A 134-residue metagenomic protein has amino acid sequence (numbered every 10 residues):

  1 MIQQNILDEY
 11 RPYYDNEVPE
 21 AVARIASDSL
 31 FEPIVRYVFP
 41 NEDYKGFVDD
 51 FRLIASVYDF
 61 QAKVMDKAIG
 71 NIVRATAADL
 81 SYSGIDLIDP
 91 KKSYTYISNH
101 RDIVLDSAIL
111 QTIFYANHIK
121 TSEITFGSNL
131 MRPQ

Functional and structural regions predicted by a protein language model:
M1-Y94, H100-Q111, Y115: Membrane-anchoring hydrophobic helices of lipid-metabolizing enzymes
L87-I88, R132-Q134: Short glycine/proline-enriched loop/turn "hinge" motifs that connect secondary-structure elements and lie
I97-S98, F126: Short beta-strand scaffold positions
Q111-P133: Carboxylate/His-rich catalytic cores and anion/metal-binding grooves
